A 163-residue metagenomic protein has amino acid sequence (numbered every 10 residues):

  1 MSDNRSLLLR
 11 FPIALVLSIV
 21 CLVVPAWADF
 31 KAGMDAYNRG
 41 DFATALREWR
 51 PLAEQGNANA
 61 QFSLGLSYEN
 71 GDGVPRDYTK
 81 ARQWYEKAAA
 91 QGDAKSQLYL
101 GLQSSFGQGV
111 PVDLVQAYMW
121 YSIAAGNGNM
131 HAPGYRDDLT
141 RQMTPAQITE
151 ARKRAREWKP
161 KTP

Functional and structural regions predicted by a protein language model:
S2-I13: Bacterial N-terminal signal peptides that target proteins for export
P12-V23: Bacterial N-terminal signal peptides
V24-A28: Sec/Tat signal peptide C-region and signal peptidase I cleavage site
D29-A36, E48-L52, S63-N70, V74 (+2 more regions): Hydrophobic face of amphipathic alpha-helices that form TPR/SEL1-like repeat modules and related alpha-solenoid
F30, F62, Q83, L98 (+2 more regions): TPR/TPR-like alpha-solenoid signature
G40, E54-N57, N70-D72, D77 (+7 more regions): Short helix-capping/linker turns of helical repeat alpha-solenoids
M130-P163: Terminal, low-structured helical/coil segments at or just beyond the last alpha-helical repeat
